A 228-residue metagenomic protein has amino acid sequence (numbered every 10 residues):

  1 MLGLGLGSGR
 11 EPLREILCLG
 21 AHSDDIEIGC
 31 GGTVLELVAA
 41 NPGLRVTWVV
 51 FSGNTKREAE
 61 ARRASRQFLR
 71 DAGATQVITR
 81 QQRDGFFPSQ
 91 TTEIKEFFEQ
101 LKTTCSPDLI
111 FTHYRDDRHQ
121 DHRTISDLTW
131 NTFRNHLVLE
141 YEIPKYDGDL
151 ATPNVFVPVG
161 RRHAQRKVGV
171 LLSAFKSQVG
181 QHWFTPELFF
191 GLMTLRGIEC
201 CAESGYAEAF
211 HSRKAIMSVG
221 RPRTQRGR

Functional and structural regions predicted by a protein language model:
M1-S23, E27-K145, A151, L195-G205 (+1 more regions): Active-site beta-strand->loop->alpha-helix modules in alpha/beta enzyme cores, enriched in Gly/His/Asp(Glu)
A64-L69, P158-V159, V170-S177, L192: Helix-loop "lid/cap" segments that line or gate small-molecule binding pockets
Q82, I143, V159-R161, S212: Active-site donor-binding loop signature of nucleotide-sugar glycosyltransferases
D147-R161: Phosphate-binding/catalytic loops
R162-L188: A charged, well-structured terminal subsegment
Q181-M217: Short, active-site-adjacent segments that bind or coordinate small-molecule cofactors and metal centers
